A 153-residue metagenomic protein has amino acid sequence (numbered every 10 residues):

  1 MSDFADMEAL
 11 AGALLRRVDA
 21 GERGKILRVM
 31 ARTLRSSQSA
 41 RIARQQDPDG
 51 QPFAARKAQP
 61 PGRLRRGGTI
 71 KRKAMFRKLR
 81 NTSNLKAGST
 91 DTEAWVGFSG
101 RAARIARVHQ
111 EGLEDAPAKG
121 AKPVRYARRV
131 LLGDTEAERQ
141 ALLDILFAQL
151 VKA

Functional and structural regions predicted by a protein language model:
M1-A153: Short, Lys/Arg-rich flexible segments
